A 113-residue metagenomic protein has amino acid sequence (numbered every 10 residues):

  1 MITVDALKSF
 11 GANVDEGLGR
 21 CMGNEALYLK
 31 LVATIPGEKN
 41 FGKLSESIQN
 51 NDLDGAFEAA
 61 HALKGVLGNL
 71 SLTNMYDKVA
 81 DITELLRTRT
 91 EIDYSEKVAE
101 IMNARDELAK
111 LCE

Functional and structural regions predicted by a protein language model:
M1-E58, A62-E113: Two-component system phosphorelay core
